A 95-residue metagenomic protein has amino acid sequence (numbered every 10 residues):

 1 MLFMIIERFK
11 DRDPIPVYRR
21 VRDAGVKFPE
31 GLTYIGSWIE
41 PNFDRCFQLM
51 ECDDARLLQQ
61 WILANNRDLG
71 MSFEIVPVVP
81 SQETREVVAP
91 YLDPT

Functional and structural regions predicted by a protein language model:
M1-I35, E40-R45, D53-L57, V78-T95: Short S/T/G/P-rich N-terminal loop/turn motif that feeds into the first structured element of a domain
I62: Short, flexible helix/strand-to-coil boundary loops that buttress conserved ligand/catalytic motifs in alpha/beta
D68-P80: Conserved short beta-strand edge segments in small beta-sheet-based binding/regulatory domains
